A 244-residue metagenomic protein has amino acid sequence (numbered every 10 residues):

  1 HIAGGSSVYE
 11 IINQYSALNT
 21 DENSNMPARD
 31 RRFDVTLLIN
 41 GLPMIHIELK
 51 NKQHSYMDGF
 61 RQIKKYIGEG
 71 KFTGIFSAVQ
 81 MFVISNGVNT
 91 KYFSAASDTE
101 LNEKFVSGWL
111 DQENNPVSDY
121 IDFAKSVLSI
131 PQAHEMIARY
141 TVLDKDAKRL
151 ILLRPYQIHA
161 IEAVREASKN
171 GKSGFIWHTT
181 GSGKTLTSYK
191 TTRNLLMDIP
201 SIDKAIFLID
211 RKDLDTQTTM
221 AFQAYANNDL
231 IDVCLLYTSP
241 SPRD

Functional and structural regions predicted by a protein language model:
H1-I209, D213-D229: ATP-dependent helicase/translocase motor core
Y237-D244: Conserved small/polar residues in nucleotide/adenosyl-binding loops
